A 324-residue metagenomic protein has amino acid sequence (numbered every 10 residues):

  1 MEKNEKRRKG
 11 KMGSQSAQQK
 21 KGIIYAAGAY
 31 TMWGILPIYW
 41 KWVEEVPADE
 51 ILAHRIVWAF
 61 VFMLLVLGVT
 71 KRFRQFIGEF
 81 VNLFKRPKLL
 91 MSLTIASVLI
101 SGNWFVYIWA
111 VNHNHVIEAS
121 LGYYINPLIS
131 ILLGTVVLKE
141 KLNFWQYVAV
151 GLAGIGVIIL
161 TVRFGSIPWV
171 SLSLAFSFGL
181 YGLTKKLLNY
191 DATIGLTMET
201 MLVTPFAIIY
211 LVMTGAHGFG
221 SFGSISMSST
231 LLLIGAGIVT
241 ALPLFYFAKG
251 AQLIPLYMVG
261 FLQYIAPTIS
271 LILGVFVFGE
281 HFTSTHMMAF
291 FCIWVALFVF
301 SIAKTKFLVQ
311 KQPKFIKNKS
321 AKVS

Functional and structural regions predicted by a protein language model:
E2, K6-L52, I158-L187, P313-S324: Glycine-/small-residue-enriched transmembrane alpha-helix faces in small-molecule transporters and effluxers
E2-G28, V61-T94, F144, L196 (+3 more regions): Membrane-interface interhelical linkers
A27, T31-I35, Y39, T94-V111 (+5 more regions): Hydrophobic alpha-helical transmembrane segments of multi-pass membrane transport proteins, especially secondary
V43, I51, R55, A110-V111 (+6 more regions): Hydrophobic/aromatic residues within transmembrane alpha-helices of multi-pass small-molecule transporters
I56, Y264, T268-S324: C-terminal-most transmembrane helix of multi-pass membrane proteins
W58, F62, G122-V136, F206 (+2 more regions): Alpha-helical transmembrane segments of compact multi-pass small-molecule transporters, enriched in specific families
S120-I125, A192-L202, A241-F276: Helix-helix packing/entry segments at the starts of transmembrane helices
W145-T161, L174, T285-K304: Hydrophobic transmembrane alpha-helices of multi-pass small-molecule transport proteins
